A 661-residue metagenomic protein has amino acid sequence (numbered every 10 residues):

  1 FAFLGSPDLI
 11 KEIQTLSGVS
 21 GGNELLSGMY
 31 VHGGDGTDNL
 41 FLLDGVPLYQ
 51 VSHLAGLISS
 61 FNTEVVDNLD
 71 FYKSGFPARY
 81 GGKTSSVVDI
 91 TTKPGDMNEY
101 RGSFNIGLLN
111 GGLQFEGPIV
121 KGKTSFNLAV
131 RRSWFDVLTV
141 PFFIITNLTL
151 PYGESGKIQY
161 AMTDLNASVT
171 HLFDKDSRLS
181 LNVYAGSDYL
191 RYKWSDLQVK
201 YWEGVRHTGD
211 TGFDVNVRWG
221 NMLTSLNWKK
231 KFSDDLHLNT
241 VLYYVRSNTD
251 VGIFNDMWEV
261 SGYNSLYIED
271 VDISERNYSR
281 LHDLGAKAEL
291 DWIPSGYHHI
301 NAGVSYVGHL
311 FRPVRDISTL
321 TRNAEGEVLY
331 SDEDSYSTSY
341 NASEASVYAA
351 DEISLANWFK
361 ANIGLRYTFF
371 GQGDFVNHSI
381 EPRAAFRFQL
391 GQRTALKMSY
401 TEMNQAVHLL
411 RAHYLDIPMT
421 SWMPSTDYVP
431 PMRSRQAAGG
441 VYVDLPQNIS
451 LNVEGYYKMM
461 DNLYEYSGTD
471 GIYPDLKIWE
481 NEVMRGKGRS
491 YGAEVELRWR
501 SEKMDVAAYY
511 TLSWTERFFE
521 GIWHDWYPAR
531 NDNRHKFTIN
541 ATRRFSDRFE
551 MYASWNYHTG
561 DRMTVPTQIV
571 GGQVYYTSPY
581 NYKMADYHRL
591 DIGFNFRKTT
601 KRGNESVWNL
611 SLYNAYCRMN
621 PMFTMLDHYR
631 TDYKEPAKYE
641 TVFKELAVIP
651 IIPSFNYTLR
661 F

Functional and structural regions predicted by a protein language model:
F1-P77, V87, K93: Periplasmic N-terminal accessory/gating domains of Gram-negative outer-membrane beta-barrel systems
G56-S59, D67-P77, S86-G117, S125-R132 (+2 more regions): Short strand-turn segments of transmembrane beta-barrel domains in outer membranes, especially the first one or two
L109-S133, L148-K193, N216-L238, Y244 (+1 more regions): Transmembrane beta-barrel wall of Gram-negative outer-membrane proteins
V137-L138, D461, R548, Y557-I569 (+2 more regions): C-terminal beta-signal and adjacent terminal beta-strands/loops of Gram-negative outer-membrane beta-barrel proteins
R178-D234, R246-R280: Flexible loop and strand-edge segments within Gram-negative outer membrane beta-barrel domains
N248, Q392-A437, Y457-E480, S554-Q573 (+1 more regions): Surface-exposed extracellular loop regions of Gram-negative outer-membrane beta-barrel proteins, predominantly
D283-K287, S335-Y336, Y340, S346 (+5 more regions): Outer membrane beta-barrel strand-and-loop segments of large Gram-negative receptors, especially TonB-dependent
Y457-M459, W479-V565: Gram-negative outer-membrane beta-barrel transporters
